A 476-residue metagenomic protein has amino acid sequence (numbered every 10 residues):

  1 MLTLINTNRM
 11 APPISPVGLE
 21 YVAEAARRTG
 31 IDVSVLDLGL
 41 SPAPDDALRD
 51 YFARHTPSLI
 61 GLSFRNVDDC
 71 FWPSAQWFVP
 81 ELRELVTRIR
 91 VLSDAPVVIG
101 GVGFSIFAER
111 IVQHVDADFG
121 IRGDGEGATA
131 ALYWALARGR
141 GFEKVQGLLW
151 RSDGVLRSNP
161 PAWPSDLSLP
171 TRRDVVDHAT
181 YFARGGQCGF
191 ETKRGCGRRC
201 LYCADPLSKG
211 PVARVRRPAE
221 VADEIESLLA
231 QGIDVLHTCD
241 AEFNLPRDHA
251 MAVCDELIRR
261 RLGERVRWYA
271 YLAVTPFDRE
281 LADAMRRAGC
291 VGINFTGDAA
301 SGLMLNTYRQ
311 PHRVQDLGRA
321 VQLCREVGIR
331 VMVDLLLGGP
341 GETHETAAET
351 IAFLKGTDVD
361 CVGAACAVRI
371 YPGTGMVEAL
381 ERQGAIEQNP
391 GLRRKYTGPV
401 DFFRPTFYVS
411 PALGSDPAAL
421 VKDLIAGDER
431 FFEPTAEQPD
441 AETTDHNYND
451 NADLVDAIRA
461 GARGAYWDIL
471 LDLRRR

Functional and structural regions predicted by a protein language model:
M1-Q231: Acidic, low-complexity intrinsically disordered segments
M1-T7, R49-R54, S58, T374-R476: Radical SAM enzyme core and accessory elements
L38-S41, L272-T275, A300-R309, V321-T346 (+2 more regions): Conserved strand-turn element in the central/C-terminal portion of the radical SAM core barrel that lines
I60, V97, G120, L236-T238 (+2 more regions): Hydrophobic residues within beta-strands of alpha/beta enzymes
G61-F64, G125, A282-A300, V362-V368: Non-cysteine beta-strand/loop elements that form the S-adenosyl-L-methionine
A108-V115, L281, G341-K355: Catalytic cores of alpha/beta
L148, T238, L354, G373: Conserved, mostly hydrophobic/aromatic
P170-M332, A352: Radical SAM [4Fe-4S] cluster-binding motif and immediate context
